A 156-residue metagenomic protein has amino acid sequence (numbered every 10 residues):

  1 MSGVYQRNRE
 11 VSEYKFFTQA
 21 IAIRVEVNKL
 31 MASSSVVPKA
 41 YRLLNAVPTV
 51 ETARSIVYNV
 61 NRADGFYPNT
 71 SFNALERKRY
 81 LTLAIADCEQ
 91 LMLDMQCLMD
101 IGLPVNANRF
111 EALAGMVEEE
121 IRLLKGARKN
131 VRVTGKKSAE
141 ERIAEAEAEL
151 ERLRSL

Functional and structural regions predicted by a protein language model:
M1-L156: Amphipathic alpha-helical assembly/interaction segments
